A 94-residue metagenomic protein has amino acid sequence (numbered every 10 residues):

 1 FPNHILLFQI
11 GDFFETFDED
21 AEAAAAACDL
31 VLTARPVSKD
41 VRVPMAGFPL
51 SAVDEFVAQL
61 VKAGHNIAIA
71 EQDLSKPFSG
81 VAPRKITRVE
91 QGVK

Functional and structural regions predicted by a protein language model:
F1-K94: Basic, polar low-complexity surface loops/patches
